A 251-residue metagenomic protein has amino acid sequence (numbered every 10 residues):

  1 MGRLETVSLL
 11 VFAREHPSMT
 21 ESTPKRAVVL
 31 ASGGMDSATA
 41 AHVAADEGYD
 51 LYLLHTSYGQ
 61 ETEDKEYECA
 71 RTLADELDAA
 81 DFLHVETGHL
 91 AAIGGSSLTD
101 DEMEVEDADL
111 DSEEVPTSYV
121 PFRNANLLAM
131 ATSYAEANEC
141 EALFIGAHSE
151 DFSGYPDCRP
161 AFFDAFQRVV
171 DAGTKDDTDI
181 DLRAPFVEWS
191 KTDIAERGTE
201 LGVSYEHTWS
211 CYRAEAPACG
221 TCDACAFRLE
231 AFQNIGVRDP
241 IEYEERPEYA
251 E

Functional and structural regions predicted by a protein language model:
S8-S18: Short, Lys/Arg-enriched N-terminal segments with co-localized hydrophobic residues within the first ~10-30 amino acids
T20-L201: ATP-dependent adenylation/nucleotidyltransferase module used to activate substrates
V85, S204-Y212: Conserved S-adenosyl-L-methionine
T174, Q233-G236: Short amphipathic alpha-helical interaction/hinge segments
W209-E230: Local cysteine-cluster metal-coordination motifs and their immediate loop/turn environment, predominantly Fe-S cluster
I235-E251: Short microdomains enriched in Cys/His and/or Lys/Arg
